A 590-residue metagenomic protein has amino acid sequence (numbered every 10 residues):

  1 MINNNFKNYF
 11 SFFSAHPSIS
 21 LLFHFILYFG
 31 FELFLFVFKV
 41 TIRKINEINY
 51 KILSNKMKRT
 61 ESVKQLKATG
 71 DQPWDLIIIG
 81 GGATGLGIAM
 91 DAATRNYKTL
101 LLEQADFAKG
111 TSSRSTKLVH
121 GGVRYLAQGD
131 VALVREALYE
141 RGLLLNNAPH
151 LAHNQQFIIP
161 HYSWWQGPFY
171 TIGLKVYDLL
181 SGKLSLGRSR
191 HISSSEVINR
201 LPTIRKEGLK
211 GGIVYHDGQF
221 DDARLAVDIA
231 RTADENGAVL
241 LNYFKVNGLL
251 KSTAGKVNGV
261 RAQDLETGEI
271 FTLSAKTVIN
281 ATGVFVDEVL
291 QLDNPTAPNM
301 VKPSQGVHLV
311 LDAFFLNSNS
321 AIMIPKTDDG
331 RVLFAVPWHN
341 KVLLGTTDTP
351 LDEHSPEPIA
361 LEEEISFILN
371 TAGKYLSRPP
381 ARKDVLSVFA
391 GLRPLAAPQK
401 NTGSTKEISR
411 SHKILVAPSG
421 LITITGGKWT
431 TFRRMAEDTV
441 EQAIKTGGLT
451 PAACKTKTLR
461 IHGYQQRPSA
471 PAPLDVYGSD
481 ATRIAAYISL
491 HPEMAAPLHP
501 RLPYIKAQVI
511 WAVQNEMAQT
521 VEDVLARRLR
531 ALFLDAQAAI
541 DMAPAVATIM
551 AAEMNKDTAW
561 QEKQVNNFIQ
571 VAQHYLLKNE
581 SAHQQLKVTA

Functional and structural regions predicted by a protein language model:
T41, I45-L76, D91-R95: Extreme N-terminal leader/targeting segments of oxidoreductases
Q72-W74, G268-T277: Core beta-strand elements of the Rossmann-like FAD/NAD(P) dinucleotide-binding domain in flavoenzyme oxidoreductases
P73, I77, A105, L151 (+10 more regions): C-terminal accessory subdomains/tails of enzymes that are appended
L76-L100: N-terminal Rossmann-like FAD-binding beta1-loop-alpha1 element of flavoenzymes
I79, S274-G283: Short hydrophobic core segments
T94-S113: Glycine-rich FAD pyrophosphate-binding loop
K117-R200, L333: Dinucleotide-binding Rossmann-like beta1-alpha1 core, especially the glycine-rich loop that anchors the ADP
N242-V257: A conserved short coil-to-beta-strand element within the FAD-binding core of flavoproteins
